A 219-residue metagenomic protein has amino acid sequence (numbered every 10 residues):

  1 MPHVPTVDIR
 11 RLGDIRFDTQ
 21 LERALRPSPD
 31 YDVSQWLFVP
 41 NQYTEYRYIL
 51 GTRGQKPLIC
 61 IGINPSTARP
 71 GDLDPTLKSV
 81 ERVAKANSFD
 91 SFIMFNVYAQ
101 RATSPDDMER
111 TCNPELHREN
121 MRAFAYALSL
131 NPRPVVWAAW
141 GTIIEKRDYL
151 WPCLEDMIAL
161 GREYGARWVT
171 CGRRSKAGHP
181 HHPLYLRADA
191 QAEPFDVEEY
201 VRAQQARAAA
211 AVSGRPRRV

Functional and structural regions predicted by a protein language model:
M1-D74, V219: Active-site and ligand/interface coordination hotspots across diverse enzymes and nucleic-acid-associated assemblies
P2-T6, M108-V219: Glycine/proline-rich loop-helix segments at beta-alpha junctions forming the active-site rim of enzyme cores
T44, L73-E81, P114-A123: Short acidic (Asp/Glu) patches
P57-I59, S91, V135: Structural motif
N64-T67, Q100, I143: A short, flexible beta-alpha/helix-coil linker loop
S66-S88: A short mixed-secondary-structure module that forms the rim of ligand-binding clefts
D90-M108: Short connector loops at secondary-structure junctions
